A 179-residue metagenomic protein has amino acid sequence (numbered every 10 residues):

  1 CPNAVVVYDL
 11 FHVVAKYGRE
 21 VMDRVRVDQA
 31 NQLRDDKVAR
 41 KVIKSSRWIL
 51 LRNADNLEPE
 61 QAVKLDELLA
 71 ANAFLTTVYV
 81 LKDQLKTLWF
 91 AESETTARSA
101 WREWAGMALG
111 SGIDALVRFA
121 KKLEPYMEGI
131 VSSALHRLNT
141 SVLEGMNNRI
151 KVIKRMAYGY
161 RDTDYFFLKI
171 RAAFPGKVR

Functional and structural regions predicted by a protein language model:
C1-N3, F11-A15, L33-R179: Acidic/histidine-rich catalytic cores and adjacent linkers of DNA breakage/strand-transfer/modification proteins
C1-Y8, R24-D28: A short alpha->loop->secondary-structure connector
V13-D23: Short, conserved secondary-structure transition motifs
